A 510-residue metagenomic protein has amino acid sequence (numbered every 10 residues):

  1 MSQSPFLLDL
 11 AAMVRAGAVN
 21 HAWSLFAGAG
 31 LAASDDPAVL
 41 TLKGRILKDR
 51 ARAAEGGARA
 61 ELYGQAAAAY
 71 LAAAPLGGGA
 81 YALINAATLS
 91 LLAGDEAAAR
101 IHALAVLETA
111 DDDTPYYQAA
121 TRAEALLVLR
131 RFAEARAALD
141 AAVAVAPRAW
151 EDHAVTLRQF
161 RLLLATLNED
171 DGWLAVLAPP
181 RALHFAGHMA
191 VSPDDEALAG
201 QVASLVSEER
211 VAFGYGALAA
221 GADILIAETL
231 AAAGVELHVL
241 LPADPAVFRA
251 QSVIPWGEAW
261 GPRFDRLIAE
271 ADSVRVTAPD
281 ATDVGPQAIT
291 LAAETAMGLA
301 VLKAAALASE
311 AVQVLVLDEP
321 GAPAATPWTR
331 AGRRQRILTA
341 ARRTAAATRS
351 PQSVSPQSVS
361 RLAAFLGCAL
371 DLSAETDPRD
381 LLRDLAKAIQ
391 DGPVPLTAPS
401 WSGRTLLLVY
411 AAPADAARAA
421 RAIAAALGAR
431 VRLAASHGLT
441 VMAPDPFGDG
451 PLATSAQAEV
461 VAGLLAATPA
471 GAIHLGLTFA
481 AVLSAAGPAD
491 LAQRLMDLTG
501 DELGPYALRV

Functional and structural regions predicted by a protein language model:
S4, L8-D9, L42-D49, N85 (+4 more regions): "A position-specific structural signal for the A-helix of alpha-solenoid helical repeats
N20-W23, A29-A32, D36-A38, L42-G79 (+3 more regions): Acidic/glycine-enriched connector segments
W23-S24, A60, A67, L83 (+4 more regions): Conserved positions within tetratricopeptide repeat
D95-E96, L107-Y116, T121, A125-F132 (+2 more regions): Long, compositionally biased charged/polar accessory segments in the mid-to-C-terminal portions of proteins
V143-P147, G392-P393, A425-V431: A common structural junction motif
S355-A419: Catalytic NTP-binding/metal-coordinating core of nucleotidyl cyclase/transferase enzymes
L408-V510: Catalytic beta-strand-to-alpha-helix segment of the class III nucleotidyl cyclase homology domain
